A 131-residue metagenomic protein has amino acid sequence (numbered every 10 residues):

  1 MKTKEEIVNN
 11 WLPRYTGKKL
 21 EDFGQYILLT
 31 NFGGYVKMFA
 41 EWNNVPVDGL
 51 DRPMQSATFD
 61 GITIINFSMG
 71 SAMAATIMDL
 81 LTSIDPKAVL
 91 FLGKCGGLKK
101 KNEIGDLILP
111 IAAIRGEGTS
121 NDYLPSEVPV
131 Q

Functional and structural regions predicted by a protein language model:
M1-V130: Metabolite-binding pocket within alpha/beta catalytic cores that recognizes anionic/polar moieties
